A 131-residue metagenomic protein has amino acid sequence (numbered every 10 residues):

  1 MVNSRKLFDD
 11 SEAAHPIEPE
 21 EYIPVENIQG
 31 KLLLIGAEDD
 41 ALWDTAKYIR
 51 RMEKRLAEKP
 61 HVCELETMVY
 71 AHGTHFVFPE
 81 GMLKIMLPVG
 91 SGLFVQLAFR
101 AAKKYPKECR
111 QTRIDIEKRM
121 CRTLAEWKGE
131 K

Functional and structural regions predicted by a protein language model:
M1-I23, R100: Mobile cap/lid helix-loop segments that gate and shape the active-site cleft of serine hydrolases
E21-N27, G129-E130: Surface-exposed acidic, glycine-flexible loop patches that form ligand/cofactor-binding and adhesion interfaces
I28, K59-H61: Short, structurally constrained coil/turn elements that cap an alpha-helix or connect an alpha-helix to the following
I28-Q29, L33-D40: Short beta-strand/loop motif that positions the catalytic acidic residue of the alpha/beta-hydrolase fold
E38-A41, H72-T74: Acidic beta-to-alpha connecting loop that harbors the catalytic carboxylate
A41-R51, P60, V77-P79: Conserved alpha/beta-hydrolase "acid-adjacent" motif
L56: Conserved hydrophobic residues forming the short capping helix/wall of the S-adenosyl-L-methionine
H61-K131: C-terminal catalytic histidine-bearing segment of alpha/beta-hydrolase fold enzymes
